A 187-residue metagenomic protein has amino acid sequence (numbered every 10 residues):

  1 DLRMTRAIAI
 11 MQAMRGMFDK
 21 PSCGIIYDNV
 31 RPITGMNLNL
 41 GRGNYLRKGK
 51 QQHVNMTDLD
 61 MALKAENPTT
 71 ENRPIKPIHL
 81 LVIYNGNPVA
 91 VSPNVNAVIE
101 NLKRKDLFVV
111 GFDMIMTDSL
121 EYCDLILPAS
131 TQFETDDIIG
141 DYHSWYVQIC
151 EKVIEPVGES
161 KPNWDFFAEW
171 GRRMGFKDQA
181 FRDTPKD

Functional and structural regions predicted by a protein language model:
D1-I10, R47, D58, A180 (+1 more regions): Short intrinsically disordered, low-complexity coil segments enriched in acidic
L2-A9, V54, P93, K161-D165: Conserved active-site and cofactor/substrate-binding residues in soluble primary-metabolism enzymes
A7-A13, A168-R173: Short, hydrophobic/amphipathic alpha-helical patches that form generic packing surfaces within helical domains
A9-E121, T131-I138, C150: Extended redox/cofactor-interaction regions of prokaryotic respiratory oxidoreductases
V82, V153-D187: N-terminal leader/propeptide and maturation segments of large enzyme subunits in energy/redox metabolism and hydrolases
D124: Catalytic, metal-anchored helix/loop core of enzyme active sites in primary metabolism
L127-P128: Catalytic alpha/beta core of large soluble enzyme barrels
I139-K161: P-loop/Walker A phosphate-binding loop and immediately adjacent motor/lid segment at beta-alpha junctions
